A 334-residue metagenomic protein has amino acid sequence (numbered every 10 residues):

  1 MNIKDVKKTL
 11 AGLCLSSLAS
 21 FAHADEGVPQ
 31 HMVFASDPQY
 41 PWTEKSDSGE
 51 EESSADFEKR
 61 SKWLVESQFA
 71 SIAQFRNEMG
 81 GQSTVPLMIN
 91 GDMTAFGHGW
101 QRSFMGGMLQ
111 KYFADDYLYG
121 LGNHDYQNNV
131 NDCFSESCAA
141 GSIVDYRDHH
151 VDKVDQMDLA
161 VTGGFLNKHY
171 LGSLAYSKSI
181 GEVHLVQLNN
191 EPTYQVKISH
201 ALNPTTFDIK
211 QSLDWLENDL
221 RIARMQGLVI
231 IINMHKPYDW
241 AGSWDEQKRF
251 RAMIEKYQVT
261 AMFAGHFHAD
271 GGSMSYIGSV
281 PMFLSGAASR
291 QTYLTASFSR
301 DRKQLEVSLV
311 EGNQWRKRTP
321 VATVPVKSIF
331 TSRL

Functional and structural regions predicted by a protein language model:
N2-L10: Bacterial N-terminal signal peptides that target proteins for export
A11-S20: Bacterial N-terminal signal peptides
A24-Q101: N-terminal active-site segment of His-dependent metallophosphoesterases
D25, V65-P86, G172, S179 (+2 more regions): His/acidic metal-ligating clusters that form di-metal
M32-F34, L87-I89, Y119, I232 (+1 more regions): Residue-level marker for buried hydrophobic side chains located in beta-strands that build the well-ordered beta-sheet
D37, D92, G122-N123, H235 (+1 more regions): Active-site glycine-centered loops adjacent to acidic/histidine catalytic or metal-binding residues that shape
Y40, T94-A95, D125, Y238 (+1 more regions): Short active-site segment of divalent metal-dependent hydrolases/proteases that encodes the spacing between
E51, H98-Q211, R249-E255, G272-L309 (+1 more regions): Extended active-site neighborhood of metal-dependent phosphoesterases/phosphodiesterases
